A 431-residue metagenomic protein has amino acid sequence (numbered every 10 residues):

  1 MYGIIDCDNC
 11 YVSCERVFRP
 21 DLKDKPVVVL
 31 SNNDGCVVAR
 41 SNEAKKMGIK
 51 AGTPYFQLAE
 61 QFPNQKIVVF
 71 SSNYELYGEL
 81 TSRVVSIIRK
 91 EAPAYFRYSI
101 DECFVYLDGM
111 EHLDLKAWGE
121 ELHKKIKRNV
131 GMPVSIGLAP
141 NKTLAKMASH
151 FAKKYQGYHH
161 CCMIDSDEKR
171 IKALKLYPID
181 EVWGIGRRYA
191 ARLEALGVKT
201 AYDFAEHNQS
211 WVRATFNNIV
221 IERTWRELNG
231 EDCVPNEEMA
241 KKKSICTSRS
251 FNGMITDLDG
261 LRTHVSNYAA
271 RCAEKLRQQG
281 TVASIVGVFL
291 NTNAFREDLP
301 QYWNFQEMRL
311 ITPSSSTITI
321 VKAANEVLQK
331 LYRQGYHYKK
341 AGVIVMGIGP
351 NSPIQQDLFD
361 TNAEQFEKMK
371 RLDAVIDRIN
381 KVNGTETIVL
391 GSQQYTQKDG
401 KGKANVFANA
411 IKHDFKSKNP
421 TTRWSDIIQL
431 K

Functional and structural regions predicted by a protein language model:
M1-N229, V234-N236, A363-K431: Gly/Gly-Pro- and Ser/Thr-rich, intrinsically disordered tail segments characteristic of DNA damage-repair and tolerance
K23-K25, M132, V282-S284, N304-Q306 (+2 more regions): A generic structural signal for short beta-strands and their flanking turns/coil linkers
I100, G131-P133, A273, A283-I285 (+2 more regions): Short secondary-structure junction motifs
C103-G109, F305-I311, Q355-D360: Short, hydrophobic beta-strand segments
P140-T143, R226-N229, V282-N293, H337-G349 (+1 more regions): A glycine-rich phosphate-binding loop feature that marks nucleotide/adenosyl-phosphate handling sites
E181, A191-H337, K431: DNA-contacting surface of Y-family translesion DNA polymerases
L299-Q301, P353-D357, K401: Short conserved micro-motifs at the rims of enzyme active sites and ligand-binding pockets
E326-L390: C-terminal hydrophobic structural anchor segments that stabilize assembly/packing rather than catalytic chemistry
